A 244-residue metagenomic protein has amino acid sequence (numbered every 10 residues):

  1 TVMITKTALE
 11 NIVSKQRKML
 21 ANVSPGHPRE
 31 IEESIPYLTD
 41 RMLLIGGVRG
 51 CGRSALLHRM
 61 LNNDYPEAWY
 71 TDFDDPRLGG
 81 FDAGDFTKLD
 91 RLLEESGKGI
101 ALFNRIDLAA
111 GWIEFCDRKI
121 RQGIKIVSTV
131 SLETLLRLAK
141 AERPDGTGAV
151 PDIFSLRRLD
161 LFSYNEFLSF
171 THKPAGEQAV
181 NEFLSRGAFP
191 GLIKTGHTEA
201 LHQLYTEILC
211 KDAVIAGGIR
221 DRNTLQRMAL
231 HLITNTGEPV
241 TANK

Functional and structural regions predicted by a protein language model:
V2-K15, R158-K244: Interdomain hinge/linker elements that couple catalytic modules in large macromolecular machines
V2-S34: N-terminal pre-Walker A segment at the start of P-loop NTPase domains
R53: Conserved lysine of the Walker
L56: Hydrophobic positions on the alpha1 helix immediately C-terminal to the Walker A/P-loop
W69-S96: Short glycine-rich substrate-engagement loop in P-loop NTPases that contacts/grips substrate
L93-W112: Conserved P-loop NTPase "ATPase switch" module shared by AAA+ and STAND
L102-F103, K125-S131: Structural recognition of the conserved hydrophobic beta-strand(s) that form the central parallel beta-sheet of P-loop
T134-F154: Short regulatory helix/loop adjacent to the ATP-binding pocket of P-loop NTPases
